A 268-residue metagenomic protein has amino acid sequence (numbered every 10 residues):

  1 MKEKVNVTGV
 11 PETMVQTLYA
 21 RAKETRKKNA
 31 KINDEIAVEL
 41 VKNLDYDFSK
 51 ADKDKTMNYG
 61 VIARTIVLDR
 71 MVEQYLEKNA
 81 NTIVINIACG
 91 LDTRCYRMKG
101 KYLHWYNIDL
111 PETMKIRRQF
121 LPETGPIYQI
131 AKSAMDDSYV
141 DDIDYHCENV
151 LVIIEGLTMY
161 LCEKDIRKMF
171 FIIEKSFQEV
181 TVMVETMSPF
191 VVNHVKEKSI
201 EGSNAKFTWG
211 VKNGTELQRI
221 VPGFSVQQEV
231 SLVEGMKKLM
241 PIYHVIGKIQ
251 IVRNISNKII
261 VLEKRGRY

Functional and structural regions predicted by a protein language model:
M1-I85, C89-K132, H146: Rossmann-like AdoMet
S138-C147: Short amphipathic alpha-helix with an adjacent loop that forms part of the alpha/beta core around
V152-I153: A conserved beta-strand element that flanks and buttresses the S-adenosyl-L-methionine
Y160-I173: A short, conserved alpha-helix within the catalytic core of class I
S176-P189: Conserved beta-strand signature within the Rossmann-like core of class I S-adenosyl-L-methionine
P189-A205: Short, glycine-/aromatic-enriched active-site segment of Class I SAM-dependent methyltransferases
N204-E234: Short alpha-helix
M240-Y268: Core SAM-dependent methyltransferase catalytic element
